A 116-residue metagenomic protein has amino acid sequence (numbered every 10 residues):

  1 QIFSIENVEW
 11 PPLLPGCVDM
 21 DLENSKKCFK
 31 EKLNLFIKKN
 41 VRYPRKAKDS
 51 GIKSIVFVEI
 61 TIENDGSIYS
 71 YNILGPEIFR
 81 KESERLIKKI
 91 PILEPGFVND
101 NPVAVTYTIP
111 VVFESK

Functional and structural regions predicted by a protein language model:
Q1-K116: Charge-biased low-complexity segments
